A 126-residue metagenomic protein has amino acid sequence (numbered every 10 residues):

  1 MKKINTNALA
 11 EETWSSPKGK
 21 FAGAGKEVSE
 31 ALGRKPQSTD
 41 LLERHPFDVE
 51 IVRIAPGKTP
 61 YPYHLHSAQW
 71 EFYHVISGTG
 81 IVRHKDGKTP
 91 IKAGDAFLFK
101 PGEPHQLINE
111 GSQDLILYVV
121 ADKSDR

Functional and structural regions predicted by a protein language model:
M1-P46, P56: A short, N-terminal "cap"/entry segment at the start of jelly-roll beta-barrel domains of the cupin/DSBH fold
K2-N5, Q106-R126: Double-stranded beta-helix
A31-Q37, E50-H66, P101: Conserved short histidine dyad/triad with adjacent acidic residue
I51-A55, L65-R83, D122: Short, conserved beta-strand element in jelly-roll/cupin
T59-P60, I81, F97, G102-Q106: Histidine-centered metal-chelating micro-motifs
Y61, V82-H84, L117: Short hydrophobic/aromatic-rich beta-strand segments that constitute the beta-sheet cores of beta-sandwich/beta-barrel
A68, G87, E103-P104, Q113: A generic "binding-loop/recognition-motif" signal
D86-P101: Short acidic-glycine-tyrosine-enriched beta hairpin
